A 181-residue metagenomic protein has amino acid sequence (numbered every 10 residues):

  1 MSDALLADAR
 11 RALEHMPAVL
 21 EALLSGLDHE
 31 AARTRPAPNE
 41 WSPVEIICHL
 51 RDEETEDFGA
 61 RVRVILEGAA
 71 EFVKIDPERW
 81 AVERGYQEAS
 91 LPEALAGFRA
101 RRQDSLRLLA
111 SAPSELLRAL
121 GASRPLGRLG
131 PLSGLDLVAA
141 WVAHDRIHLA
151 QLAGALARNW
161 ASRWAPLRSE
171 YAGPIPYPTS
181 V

Functional and structural regions predicted by a protein language model:
M1, E78-Y86, P125-R128: A short small-residue
S2-E30, E53-E67: Alpha-helical bundle segments that constitute or directly flank the non-heme di-iron/ferroxidase center
D3-L13, E40, L91-L95, L135-V138: Amphipathic, non-membrane alpha-helical segments in soluble helical-bundle scaffolds
A4, L27, W41, Y86-A89 (+2 more regions): Short coil/turn linker and secondary-structure boundary residues
M16, E21-L23, R79-L120, D136-Q151: Acidic/histidine-rich alpha-helical segments that form the ligand environment of transition-metal centers
L23-E30, A69-F72, A112-E115, A155: A short secondary-structure junction motif
E30-R35, P92-L95: Short helix-to-loop capping/linker segments positioned immediately adjacent to catalytic or ligand/cofactor-binding
R33-P77, L120-V181: Short, contiguous alpha-helical
